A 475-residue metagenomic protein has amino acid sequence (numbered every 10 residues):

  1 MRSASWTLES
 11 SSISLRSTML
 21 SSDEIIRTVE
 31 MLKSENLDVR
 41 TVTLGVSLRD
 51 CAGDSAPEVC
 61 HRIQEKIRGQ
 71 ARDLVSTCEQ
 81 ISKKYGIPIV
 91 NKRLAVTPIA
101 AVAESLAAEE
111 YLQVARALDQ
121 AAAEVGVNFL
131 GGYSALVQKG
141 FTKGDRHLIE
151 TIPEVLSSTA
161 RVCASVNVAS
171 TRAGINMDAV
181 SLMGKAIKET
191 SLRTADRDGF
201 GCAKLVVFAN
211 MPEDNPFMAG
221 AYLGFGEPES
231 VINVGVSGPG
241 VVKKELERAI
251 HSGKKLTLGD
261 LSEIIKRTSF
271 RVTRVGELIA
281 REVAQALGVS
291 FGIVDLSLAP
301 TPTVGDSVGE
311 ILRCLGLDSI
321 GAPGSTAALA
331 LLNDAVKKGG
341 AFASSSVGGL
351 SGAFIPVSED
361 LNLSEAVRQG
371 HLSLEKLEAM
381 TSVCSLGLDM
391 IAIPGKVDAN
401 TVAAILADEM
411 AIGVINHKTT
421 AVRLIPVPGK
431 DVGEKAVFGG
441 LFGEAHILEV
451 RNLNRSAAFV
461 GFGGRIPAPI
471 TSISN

Functional and structural regions predicted by a protein language model:
L15-N475: Anaerobic metallocofactor- and corrinoid-dependent redox/one-carbon enzyme cores, especially those from methanogenesis
